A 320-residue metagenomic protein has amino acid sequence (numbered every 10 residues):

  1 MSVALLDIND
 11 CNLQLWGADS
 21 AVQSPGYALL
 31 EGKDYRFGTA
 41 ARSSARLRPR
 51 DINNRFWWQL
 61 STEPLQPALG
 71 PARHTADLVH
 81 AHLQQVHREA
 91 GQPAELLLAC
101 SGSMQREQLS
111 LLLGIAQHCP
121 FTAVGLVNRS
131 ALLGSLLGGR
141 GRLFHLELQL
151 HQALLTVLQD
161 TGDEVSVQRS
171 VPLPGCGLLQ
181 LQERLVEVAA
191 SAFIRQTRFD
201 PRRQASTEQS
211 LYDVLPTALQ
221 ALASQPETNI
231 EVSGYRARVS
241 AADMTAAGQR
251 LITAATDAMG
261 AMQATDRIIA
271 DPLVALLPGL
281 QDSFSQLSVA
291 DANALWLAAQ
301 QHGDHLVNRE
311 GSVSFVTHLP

Functional and structural regions predicted by a protein language model:
M1-E31, L136-Q168, L185, L215 (+1 more regions): Gly/Thr-rich phosphate-binding beta-strand-loop-beta motif of the actin/hexokinase/Hsp70
C11-A99, L219-P226: Conserved phosphate-binding loops in N-terminal lobes of ATP-dependent enzymes of the actin/Hsp70/sugar-kinase
Q59-E63, Q85-E89, H118-C119, V188-Q196 (+3 more regions): Conserved, well-folded catalytic cores of nucleic-acid-processing and energy-transducing macromolecular machines
P71-L83, G177-Q182, S240-I252: Phosphate/oxyanion-binding active-site loops and adjacent basic polyanion-contact surfaces
L83-L96, I194-Q204, I252-I268: Phosphate/pyrophosphate-binding loops at sites that engage ATP/ADP/AMP, CoA/4′-phosphopantetheine, polyphosphate
L98, R106-R195, Q249, T253 (+2 more regions): Small-residue (GG/TT-enriched) beta-loop-alpha framework at ligand/catalytic clefts
D160-D243, D266-L277: Phosphate-binding glycine-rich/basic clefts of nucleotide- and phosphate-handling proteins, predominantly
A218-P320: Helical "lid/coupling" subdomains associated with nucleotide-phosphate turnover
